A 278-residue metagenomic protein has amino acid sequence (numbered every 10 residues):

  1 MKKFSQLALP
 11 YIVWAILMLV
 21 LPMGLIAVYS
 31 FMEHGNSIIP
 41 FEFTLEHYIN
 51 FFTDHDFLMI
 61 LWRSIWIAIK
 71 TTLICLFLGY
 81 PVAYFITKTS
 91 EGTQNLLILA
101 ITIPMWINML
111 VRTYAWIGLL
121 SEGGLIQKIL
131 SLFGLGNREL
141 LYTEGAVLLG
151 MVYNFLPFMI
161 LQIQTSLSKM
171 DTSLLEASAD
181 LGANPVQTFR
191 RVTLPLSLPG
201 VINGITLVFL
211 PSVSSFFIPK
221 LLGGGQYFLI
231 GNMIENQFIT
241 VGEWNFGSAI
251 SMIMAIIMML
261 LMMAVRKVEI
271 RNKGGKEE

Functional and structural regions predicted by a protein language model:
M1-I26, N95, A255: N-terminal signal-anchor/first transmembrane alpha helix
K2, K70-I101, I117-G118, S173-L175 (+2 more regions): Transmembrane-helix boundary motif in ABC transporter permease subunits
K2, Q6-L9, Q164-A179, S248-E278: C-terminal transmembrane helix and the adjacent membrane-cytosol boundary/short C-terminal tail of inner/organellar
K2-K3, H47-D56, S212, F216 (+1 more regions): Interhelical loop and adjacent transmembrane-helix boundary motif in polytopic membrane transport permeases
L9, V13-L21, L99, I103 (+3 more regions): Transmembrane alpha-helices
V20-H55, G224, K276-E278: Short membrane-interfacial helix/loop motifs at transmembrane-helix boundaries
P22-I26, S30-G35, V111, M159-I160 (+1 more regions): Non-cytoplasmic
N36, L45, T113-V152, V186 (+1 more regions): Membrane-interfacial helix termini and adjacent extracytoplasmic/periplasmic loops of multi-pass transporters
